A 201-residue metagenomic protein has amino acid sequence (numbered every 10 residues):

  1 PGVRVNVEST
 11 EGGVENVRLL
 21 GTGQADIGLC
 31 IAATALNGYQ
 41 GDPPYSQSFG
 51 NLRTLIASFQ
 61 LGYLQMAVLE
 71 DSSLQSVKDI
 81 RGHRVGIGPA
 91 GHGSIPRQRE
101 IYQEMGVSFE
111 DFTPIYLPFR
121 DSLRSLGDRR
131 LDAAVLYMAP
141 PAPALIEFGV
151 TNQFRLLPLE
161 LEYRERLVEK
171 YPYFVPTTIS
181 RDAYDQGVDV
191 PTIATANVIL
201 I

Functional and structural regions predicted by a protein language model:
P1-N6, L61-D128: Bilobed "Venus flytrap"/periplasmic-binding protein-like clamshell domains and structurally analogous long
G2, G12-E15, T22, F49-L52 (+5 more regions): Extracytoplasmic
N6-Q47, L74, D121-S125, P141-G149: Pocket-flanking alpha-helical
A25, A32-A35, Q60, L69-S72 (+4 more regions): Solvent-exposed coil/turn segments that connect beta secondary-structure elements in extracytoplasmic/periplasmic
A32, P43-P44, F109-I201: Pocket-lining segment of extracytoplasmic ligand-binding domains
Q47-F59, L64, D182-P191: A structural signal for short loop-to-beta-strand junctions that line the ligand-binding cleft of periplasmic/secreted
